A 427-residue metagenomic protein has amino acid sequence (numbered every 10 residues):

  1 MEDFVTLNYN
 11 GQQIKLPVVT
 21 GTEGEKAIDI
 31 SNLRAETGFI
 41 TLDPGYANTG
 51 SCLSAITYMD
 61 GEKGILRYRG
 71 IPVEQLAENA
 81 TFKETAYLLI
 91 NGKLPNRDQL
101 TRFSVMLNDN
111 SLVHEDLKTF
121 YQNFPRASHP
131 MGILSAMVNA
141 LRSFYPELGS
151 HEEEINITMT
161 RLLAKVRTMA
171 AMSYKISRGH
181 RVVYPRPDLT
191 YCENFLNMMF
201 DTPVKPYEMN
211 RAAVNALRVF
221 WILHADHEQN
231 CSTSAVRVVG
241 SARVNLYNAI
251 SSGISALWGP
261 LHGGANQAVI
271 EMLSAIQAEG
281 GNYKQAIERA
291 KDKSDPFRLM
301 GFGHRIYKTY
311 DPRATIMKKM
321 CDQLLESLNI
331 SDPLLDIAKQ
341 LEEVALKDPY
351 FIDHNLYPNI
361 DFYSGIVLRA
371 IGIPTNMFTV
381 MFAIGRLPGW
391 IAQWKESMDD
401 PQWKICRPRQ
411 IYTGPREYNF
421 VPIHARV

Functional and structural regions predicted by a protein language model:
M1-V427: Non-transmembrane, aqueous-exposed alpha-helical and coiled segments at domain scale
